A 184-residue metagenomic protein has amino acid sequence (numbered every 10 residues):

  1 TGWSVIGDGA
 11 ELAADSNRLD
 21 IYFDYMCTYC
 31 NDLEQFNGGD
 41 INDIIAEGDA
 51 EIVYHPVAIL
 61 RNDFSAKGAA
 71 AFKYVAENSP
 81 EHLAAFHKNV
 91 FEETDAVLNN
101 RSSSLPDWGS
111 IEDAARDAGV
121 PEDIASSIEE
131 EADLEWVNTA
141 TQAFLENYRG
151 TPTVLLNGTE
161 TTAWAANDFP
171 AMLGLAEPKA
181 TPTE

Functional and structural regions predicted by a protein language model:
T1-R61, N138-T141, L175-E184: Extracytoplasmic thiol/disulfide redox context detector
D8-G9, N78, A115: Hydrophobic alpha-helical segments, principally membrane-spanning helices and signal/leader peptides
S16-N17, G48-E51, P80-A85, G119-D123 (+1 more regions): Loop/turn elements at helix/coil->beta-strand transitions in domains of secreted/extracellular proteins
R18, E77, S102, E160-A163: Short N-terminal micro-motifs specific to bacterial/archaeal maturation and metal-cluster initiation sites
Y25-C27, D95-V97, A125: A short, structure-level motif marking secondary-structure boundaries and short turns
N31-W108: Structural alpha/beta surface segment adjacent to cysteine/selenocysteine redox centers across thiol/disulfide enzymes
D113-E184: C-terminal cap of thioredoxin/glutaredoxin-like
